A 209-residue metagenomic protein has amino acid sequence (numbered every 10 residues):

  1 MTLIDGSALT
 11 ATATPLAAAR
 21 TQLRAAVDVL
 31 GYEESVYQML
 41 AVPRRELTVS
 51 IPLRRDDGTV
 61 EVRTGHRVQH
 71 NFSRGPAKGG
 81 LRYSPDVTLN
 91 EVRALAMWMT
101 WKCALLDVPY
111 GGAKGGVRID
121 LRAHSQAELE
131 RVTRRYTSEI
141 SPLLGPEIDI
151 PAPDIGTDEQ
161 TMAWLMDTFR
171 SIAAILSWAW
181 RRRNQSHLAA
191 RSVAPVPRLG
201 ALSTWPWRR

Functional and structural regions predicted by a protein language model:
M1-V193, T204: N-terminal ligand-binding/catalytic initiation module
P195-R209: Glycine-rich phosphate/ribose-binding loops and adjacent secondary-structure elements that form binding surfaces
